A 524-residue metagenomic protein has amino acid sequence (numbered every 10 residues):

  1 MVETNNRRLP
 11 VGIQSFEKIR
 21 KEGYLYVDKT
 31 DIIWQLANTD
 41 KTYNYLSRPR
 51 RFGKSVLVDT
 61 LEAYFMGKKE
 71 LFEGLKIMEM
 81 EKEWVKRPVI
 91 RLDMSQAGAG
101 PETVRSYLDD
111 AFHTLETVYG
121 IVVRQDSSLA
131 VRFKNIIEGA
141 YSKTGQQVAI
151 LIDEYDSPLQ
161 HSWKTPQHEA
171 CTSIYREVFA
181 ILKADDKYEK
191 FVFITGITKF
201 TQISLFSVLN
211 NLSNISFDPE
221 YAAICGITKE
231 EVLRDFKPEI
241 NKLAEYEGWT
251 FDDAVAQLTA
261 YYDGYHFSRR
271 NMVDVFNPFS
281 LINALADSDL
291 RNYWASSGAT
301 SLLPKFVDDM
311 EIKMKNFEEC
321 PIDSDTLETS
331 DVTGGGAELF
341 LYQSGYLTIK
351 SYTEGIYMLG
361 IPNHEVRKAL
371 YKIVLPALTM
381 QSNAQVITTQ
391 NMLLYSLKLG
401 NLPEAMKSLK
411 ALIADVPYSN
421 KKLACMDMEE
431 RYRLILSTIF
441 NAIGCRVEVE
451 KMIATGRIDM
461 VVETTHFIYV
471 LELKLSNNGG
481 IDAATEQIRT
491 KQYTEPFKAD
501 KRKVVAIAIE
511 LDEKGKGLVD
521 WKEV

Functional and structural regions predicted by a protein language model:
M1-M428, I443-C445: Phosphate-binding site recognition
A140-T144, I439-T465: Active-site metal-binding core of divalent-cation-utilizing nuclease and nuclease-like domains
A149, F467-L471, V505: Structural motif
E169-Y175, L475-T494: Mg2+/Mn2+-dependent nuclease catalytic core
V178-D185, L339-L347, S437-A442, Q487-I507: Metal-dependent nuclease catalytic cores in nucleic-acid-processing enzymes, especially RNase H-like/related
L436, M460-N477, K491: Conserved catalytic cores of phosphodiester-cleaving nucleases, focusing on short active-site segments
P496, D500-V524: Domain-level recognition of nuclease-like catalytic cores that cleave nucleotide substrates
